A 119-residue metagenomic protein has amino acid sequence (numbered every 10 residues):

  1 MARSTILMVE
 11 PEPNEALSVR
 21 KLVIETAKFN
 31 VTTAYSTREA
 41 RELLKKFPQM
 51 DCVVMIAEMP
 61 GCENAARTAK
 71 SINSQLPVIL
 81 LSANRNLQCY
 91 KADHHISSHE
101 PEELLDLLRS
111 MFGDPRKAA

Functional and structural regions predicted by a protein language model:
A2-R3, K28: Phosphate-coordination loops involved in phosphoryl transfer and adenosine-cofactor binding
E10: Conserved acidic carboxylate
P13-T32: Two-component/phosphorelay signaling modules centered on CheY-like receiver
T33-C52: Acidic, metal-coordinating helix/loop segments flanking the phosphotransfer/catalytic sites of two-component signaling
Q49-D51, N73-I79: His-Asp phosphorelay/catalytic-motif detector in bacterial-type signaling
V53-M55, H95: Receiver (REC) domain switch-region micro-motif
P60-Q75: Short amphipathic alpha-helix used as the core "switch/output" element in two-component signaling
I79-A119: Output/docking surface of receiver
